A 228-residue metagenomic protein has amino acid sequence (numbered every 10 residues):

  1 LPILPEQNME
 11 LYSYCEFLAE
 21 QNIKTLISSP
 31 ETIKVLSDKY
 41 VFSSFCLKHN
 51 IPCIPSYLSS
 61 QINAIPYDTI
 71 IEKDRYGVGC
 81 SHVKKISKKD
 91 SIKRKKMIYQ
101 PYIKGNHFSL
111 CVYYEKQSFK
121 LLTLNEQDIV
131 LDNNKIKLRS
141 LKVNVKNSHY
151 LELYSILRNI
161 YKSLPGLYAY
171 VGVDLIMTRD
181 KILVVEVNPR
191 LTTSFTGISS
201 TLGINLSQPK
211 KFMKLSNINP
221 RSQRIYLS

Functional and structural regions predicted by a protein language model:
L1-S37, N50-S56: A short, GP-enriched loop/loop-strand-helix hinge that lies immediately N-terminal to, or at the N-terminal rim
L4-Q7, R75-G77, R190: Short glycine-rich anion-binding loops that position phosphate/pyrophosphate groups of nucleotides and phosphorylated
E10-S13, S81-V83, T196: Short glycine-/acidic-enriched loop or helix-start segments at secondary-structure transitions that form or flank
P30-H107, E115-F119, S140-S155: Active-site nucleotide/adenylate-binding loops and adjacent lid/helix of ATP-dependent enzymes
Q100-P165, M177, N188-K214: ATP-dependent carboxylate/phosphate-activation module, predominantly the ATP-grasp catalytic core and closely related
L167-R179: A short glycine-rich, hydrophobically flanked beta-strand micro-motif that places a catalytic Asp/Glu for divalent metal
K181-L183: Conserved protein kinase catalytic/activation segment
P209-S228: Peripheral (often C-terminal) accessory segments that flank ATP-dependent C-N-forming ligase machineries
